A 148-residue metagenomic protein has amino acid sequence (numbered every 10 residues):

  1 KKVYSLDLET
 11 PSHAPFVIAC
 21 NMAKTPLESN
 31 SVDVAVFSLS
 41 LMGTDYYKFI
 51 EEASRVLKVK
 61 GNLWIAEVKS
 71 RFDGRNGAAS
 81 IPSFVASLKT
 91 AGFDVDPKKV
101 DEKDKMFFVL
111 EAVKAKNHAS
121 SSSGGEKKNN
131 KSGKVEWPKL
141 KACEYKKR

Functional and structural regions predicted by a protein language model:
K2-D7, I65: Conserved SAM-binding motif I beta-strand of class I
L8-H13, F49: Conserved short alpha-helix immediately C-terminal to the canonical SAM/SAH-binding motif I of Rossmann-like
T10-P11, L41-M42, V68-R71, V100 (+1 more regions): Conserved beta-strand elements of beta-rich interaction domains across eukaryotes, especially beta-propellers
P11, N62-T90: Conserved class I S-adenosyl-L-methionine
I18-V36: A short acidic, Gly/Pro-enriched loop at the edge of an enzyme's catalytic core that lines a small-molecule cofactor
V32-Y47: A short SAM/SAH-binding and catalytic strip from SAM-dependent methyltransferases
Y47-N62: A short glycine-rich, Lys/Arg-flanked "PGG" loop and its adjoining helix->strand segment in the class I
A91, E102-R148: Core SAM-dependent methyltransferase catalytic element
